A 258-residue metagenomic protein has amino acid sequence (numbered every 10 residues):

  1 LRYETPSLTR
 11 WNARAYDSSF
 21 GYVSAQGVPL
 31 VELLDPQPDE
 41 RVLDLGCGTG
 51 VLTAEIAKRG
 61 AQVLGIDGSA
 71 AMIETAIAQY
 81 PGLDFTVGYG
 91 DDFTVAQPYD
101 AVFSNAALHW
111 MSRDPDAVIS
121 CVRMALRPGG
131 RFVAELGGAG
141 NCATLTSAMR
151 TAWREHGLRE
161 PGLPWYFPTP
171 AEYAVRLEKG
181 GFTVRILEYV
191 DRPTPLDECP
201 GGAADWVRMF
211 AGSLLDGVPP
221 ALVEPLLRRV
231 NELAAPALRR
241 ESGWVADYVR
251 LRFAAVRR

Functional and structural regions predicted by a protein language model:
L1-E40, V51-E55, T75: Conserved class I S-adenosyl-L-methionine
L43-L45, T49-F93, A117: Class I SAM-dependent methyltransferase SAM/SAH-binding core
D91-V102: A short acidic, Gly/Pro-enriched loop at the edge of an enzyme's catalytic core that lines a small-molecule cofactor
A101-D114: A short SAM/SAH-binding and catalytic strip from SAM-dependent methyltransferases
D116-R131: A short glycine-rich, Lys/Arg-flanked "PGG" loop and its adjoining helix->strand segment in the class I
G129-D197: Conserved catalytic/acceptor-binding region of the Class I
R185-S242: C-terminal helical/coil "lid" or tail adjacent to the Rossmann-like core of SAM-dependent
L251-R258: Core SAM-dependent methyltransferase catalytic element
